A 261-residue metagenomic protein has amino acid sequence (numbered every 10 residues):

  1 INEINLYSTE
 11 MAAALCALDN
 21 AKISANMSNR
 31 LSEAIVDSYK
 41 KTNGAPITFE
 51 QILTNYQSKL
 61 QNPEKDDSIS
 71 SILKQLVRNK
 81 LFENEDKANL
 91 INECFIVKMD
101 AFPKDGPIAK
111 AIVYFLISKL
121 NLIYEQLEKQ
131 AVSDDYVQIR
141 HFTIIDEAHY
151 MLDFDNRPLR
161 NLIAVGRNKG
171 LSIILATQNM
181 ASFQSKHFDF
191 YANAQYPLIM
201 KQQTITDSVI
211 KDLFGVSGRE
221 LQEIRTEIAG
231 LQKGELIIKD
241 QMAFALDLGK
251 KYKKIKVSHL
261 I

Functional and structural regions predicted by a protein language model:
I1-L171, Q184-H187, E227-F244: P-loop NTPase motor domains
N20-R30, F183-I261: P-loop NTPase motor core of the ASCE superfamily
I72-N79, L175-N179, F214-G218: A short linear-motif detector with a strong N-terminal bias
F95-V97, I174, Y196-L198: Hydrophobic/aromatic beta-strand patches that form the interior of the parallel beta-sheet core in alpha/beta enzyme
A101-P103, N179-A181, T204: Active-site-proximal loop/turn and secondary-structure-junction residues that shape catalytic pockets, frequently
N168-L171, A176-F183, K201: Conserved H-loop
